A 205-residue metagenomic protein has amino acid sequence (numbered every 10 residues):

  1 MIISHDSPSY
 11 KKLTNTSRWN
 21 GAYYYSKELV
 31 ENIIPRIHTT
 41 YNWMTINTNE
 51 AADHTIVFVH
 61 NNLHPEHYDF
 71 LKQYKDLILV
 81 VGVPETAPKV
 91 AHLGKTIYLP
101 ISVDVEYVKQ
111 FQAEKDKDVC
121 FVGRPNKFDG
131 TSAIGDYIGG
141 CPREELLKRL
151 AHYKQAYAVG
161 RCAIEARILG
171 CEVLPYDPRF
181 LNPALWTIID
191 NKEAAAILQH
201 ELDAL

Functional and structural regions predicted by a protein language model:
M1-D69, I78, T86-K95, G139 (+1 more regions): N-terminal pre-catalytic "stem/leader" segment of glycosyltransferase-like enzymes
H5-S7, P125-N126, R161: Short, flexible beta-strand-to-coil junctions
L13-R36, I101-E145: Conserved catalytic-core segment of nucleotide-activated headgroup transferases in glycan assembly
H38-T45, T55-F58, L77-V83, I97-L99 (+3 more regions): Short, hydrophobic beta-strand segments that form beta-sheet elements in well-ordered domains
A51-D53, Q73-D76, H92, A113-D116 (+1 more regions): Residue-level preference for short coil/turn positions at secondary-structure junctions
E66-Q73, K89, K109-Q110, G130-A133 (+3 more regions): A short acidic, amphipathic alpha-helical/loop segment
Y74, D136-E193: Donor nucleotide-activated moiety binding/catalytic core segment of transferases that use nucleotide-activated donors
V80-F111: Conserved active-site segments centered on acidic
